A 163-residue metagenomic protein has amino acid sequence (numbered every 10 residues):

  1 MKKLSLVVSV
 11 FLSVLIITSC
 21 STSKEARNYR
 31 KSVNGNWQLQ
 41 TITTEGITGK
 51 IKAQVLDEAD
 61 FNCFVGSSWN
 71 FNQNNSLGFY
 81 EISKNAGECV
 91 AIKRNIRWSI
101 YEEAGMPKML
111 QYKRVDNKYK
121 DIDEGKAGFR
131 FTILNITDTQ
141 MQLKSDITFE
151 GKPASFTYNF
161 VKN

Functional and structural regions predicted by a protein language model:
M1-S32: Bacterial Sec-dependent N-terminal signal peptides
C20-K93, R97-N163: Lipid interaction determinants
